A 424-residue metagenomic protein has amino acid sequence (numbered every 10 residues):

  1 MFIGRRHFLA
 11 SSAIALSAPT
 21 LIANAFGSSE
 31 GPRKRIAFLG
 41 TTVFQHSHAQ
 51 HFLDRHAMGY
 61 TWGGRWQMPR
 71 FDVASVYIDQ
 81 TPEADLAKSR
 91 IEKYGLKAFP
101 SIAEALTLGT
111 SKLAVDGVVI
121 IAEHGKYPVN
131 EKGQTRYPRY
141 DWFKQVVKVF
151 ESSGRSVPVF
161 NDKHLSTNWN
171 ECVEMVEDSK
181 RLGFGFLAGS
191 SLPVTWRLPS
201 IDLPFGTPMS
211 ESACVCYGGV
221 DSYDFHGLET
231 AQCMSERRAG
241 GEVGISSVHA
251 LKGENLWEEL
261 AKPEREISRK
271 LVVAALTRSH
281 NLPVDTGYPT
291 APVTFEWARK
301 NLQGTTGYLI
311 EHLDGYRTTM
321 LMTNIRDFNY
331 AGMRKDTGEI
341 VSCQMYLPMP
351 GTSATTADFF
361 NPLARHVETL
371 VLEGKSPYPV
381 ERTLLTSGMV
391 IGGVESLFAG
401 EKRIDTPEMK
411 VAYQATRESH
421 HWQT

Functional and structural regions predicted by a protein language model:
M1-L16: N-terminal secretory signal peptides and thylakoid transit peptides that target proteins across membranes
A25-K93, S212: N-terminal Rossmann-like dinucleotide-binding module
I36, G185-R197, P204-V220, V243-E254 (+1 more regions): NAD(P)-dependent dehydrogenases' Rossmann-like dinucleotide-binding region
T42-Q45, T81, H124-Y127, L165-N168 (+2 more regions): Solvent-exposed loop/turn segments at secondary-structure junctions within structured extracellular/periplasmic domains
A74, L113-D116, S210: Conserved acidic residues
Y94-V115, I121-Y127, W142: A structured beta-alpha segment of the ubiquitous adenosine-cofactor-binding alpha/beta core
V118, E123-P193: Beta-strand-loop-alpha-helix segment that lines the small-molecule cofactor/substrate pocket of alpha/beta enzymes
A213-C216, H226-A354, D358-E381, V390-V394 (+1 more regions): Contiguous beta-strand/loop segments that form the cofactor/metal-binding neighborhood of enzyme cores
